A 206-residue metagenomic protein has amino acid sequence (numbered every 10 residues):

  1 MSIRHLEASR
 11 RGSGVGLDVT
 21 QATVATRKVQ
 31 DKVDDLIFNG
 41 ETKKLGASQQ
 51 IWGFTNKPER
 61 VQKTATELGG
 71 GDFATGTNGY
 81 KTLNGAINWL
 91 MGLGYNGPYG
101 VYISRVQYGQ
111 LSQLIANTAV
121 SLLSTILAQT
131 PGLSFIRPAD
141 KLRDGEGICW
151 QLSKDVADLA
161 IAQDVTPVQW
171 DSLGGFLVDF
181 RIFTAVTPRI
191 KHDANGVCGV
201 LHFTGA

Functional and structural regions predicted by a protein language model:
M1-T82: Alpha-helical scaffold segments that mediate packing/assembly in large oligomeric complexes
E7, Q107, V186-P188: Residues that cap or initiate secondary-structure elements
T26-V29, N84-I87, L123-T130: Short, well-ordered alpha-helical packing segments
V33, I37, Y95-P98, S134-P138: Residue-level signal for secondary-structure boundary elements
Q50-L122: Extended, solvent-exposed, turn-rich assembly/linker loops in the middle of proteins
S112-A206: Sequence/fold signature of self-assembling virion shell proteins
